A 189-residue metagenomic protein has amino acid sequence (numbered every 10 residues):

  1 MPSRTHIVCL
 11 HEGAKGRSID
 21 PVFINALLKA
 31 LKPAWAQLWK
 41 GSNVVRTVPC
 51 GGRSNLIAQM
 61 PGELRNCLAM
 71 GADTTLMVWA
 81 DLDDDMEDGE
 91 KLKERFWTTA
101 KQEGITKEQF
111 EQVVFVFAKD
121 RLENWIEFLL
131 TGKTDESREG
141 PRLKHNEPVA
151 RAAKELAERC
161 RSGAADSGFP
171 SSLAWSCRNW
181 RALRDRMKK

Functional and structural regions predicted by a protein language model:
M1-H6, S18-V48, S54-K189: C-terminal accessory helical subdomains adjacent to catalytic cores in phosphodiester- and nucleotide-handling enzymes
C9-E12: Short hydrophobic beta-strand that contains or immediately precedes a catalytic carboxylate
